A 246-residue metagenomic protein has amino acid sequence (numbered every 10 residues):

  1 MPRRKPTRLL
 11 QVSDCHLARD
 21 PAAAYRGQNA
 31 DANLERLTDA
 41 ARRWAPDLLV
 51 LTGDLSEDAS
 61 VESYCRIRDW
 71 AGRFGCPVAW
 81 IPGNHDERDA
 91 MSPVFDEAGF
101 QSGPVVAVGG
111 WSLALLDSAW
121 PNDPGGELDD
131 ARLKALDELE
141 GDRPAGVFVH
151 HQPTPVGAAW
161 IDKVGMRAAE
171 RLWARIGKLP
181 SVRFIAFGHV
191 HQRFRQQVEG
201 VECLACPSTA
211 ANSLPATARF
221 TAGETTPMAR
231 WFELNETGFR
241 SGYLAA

Functional and structural regions predicted by a protein language model:
M1-R66, G141, V156: N-terminal active-site segment of His-dependent metallophosphoesterases
R3-K5, V12, R175, Q197-A246: Binuclear metal-dependent phosphoesterase catalytic core
P6-R19, G110-W120, G146-H150, V201-P207 (+1 more regions): Active-site-proximal beta-strand elements of phosphoester/diester hydrolases
L10-N33, E87-F100, P121-D130, T217-A222: Acidic/histidine-rich helix-loop elements that form or flank divalent-metal/phosphate-binding sites at the catalytic
Q11-S13, L48-D54, V78-N84, D117 (+3 more regions): Active-site neighborhood of phospho(di)ester-bond hydrolases with catalytic His/Asp-centered motifs
P21-A22, L51-G72, E87-F100, G126 (+2 more regions): Metal-dependent catalytic neighborhoods of phosphoester/phosphodiester hydrolases
A22-A23, R143-R183, V190, N212-L214: Active-site-proximal segments of metal-dependent phosphoesterases and phosphodiesterases across multiple
V108-G146, W160-A174, A222: Binuclear metal-dependent hydrolase catalytic cores centered on His/Asp/Glu-rich metal-binding motifs
